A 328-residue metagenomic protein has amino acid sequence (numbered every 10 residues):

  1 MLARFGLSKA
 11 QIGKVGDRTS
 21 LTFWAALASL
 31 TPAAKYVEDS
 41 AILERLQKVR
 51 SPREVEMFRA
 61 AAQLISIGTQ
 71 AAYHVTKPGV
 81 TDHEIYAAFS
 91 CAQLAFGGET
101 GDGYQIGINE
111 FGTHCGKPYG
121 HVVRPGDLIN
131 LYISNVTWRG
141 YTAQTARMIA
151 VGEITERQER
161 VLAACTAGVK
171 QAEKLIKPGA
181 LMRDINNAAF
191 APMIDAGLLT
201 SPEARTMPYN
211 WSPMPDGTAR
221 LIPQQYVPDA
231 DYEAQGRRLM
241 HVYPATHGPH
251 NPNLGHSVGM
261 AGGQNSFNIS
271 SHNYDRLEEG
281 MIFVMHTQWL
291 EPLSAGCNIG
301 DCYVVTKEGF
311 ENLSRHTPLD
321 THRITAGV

Functional and structural regions predicted by a protein language model:
M1-V328: Active-site neighborhoods and metal-handling regions in enzymes and metal-associated proteins
